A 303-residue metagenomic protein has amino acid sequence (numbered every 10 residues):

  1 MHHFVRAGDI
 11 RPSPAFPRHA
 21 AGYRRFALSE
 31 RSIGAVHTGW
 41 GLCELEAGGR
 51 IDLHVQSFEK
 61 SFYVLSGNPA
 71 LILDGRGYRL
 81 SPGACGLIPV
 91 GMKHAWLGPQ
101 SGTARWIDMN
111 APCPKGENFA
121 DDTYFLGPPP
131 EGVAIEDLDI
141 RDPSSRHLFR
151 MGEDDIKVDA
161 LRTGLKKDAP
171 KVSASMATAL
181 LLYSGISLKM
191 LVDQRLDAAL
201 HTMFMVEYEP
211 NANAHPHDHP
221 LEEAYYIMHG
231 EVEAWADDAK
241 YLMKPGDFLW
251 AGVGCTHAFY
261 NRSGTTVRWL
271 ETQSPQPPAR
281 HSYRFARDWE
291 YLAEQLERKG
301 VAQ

Functional and structural regions predicted by a protein language model:
M1-V36, D121-L200, R284-Q303: A short, N-terminal "cap"/entry segment at the start of jelly-roll beta-barrel domains of the cupin/DSBH fold
R24-L28, G41-Q56, G185-L188, F204-D218 (+1 more regions): Conserved short histidine dyad/triad with adjacent acidic residue
G41-C43, M203-V206, V232-A234, D247 (+3 more regions): A structural feature that tracks compact, well-ordered secondary-structure segments with a strong bias toward
F58-A70, D74, L221-E233, D237: Glycine- and acidic-residue-biased ligand/ion/polar-headgroup-sensing regions
S61, L87, S101-F119, W250 (+1 more regions): A short hydrophobic beta-strand segment most commonly corresponding to one strand of the jelly-roll/cupin
G75-G91, D238-G254: Short acidic-glycine-tyrosine-enriched beta hairpin
L97-Q100, Y260-R262: Asparagine-centered strand-capping/turn motif at beta-strand->loop junctions
